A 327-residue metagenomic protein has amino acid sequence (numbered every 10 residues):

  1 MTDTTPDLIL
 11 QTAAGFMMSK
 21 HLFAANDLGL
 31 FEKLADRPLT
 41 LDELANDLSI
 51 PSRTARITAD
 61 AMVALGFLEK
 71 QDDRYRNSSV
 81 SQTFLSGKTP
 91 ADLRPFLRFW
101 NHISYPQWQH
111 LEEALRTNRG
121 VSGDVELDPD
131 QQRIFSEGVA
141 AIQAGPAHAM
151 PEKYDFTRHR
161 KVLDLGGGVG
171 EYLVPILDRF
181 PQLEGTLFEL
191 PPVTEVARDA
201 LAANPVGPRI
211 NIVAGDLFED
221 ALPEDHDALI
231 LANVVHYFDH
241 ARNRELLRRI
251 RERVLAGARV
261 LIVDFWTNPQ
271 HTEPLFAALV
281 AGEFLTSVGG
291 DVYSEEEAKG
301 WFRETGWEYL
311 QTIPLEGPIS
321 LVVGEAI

Functional and structural regions predicted by a protein language model:
M1-A64, E69-K70, F156, K161 (+1 more regions): Alpha-helical subdomain
P6-L28, E32-P38, N46-D47, R53-R160: Conserved Class I S-adenosyl-L-methionine-dependent methyltransferase catalytic core
